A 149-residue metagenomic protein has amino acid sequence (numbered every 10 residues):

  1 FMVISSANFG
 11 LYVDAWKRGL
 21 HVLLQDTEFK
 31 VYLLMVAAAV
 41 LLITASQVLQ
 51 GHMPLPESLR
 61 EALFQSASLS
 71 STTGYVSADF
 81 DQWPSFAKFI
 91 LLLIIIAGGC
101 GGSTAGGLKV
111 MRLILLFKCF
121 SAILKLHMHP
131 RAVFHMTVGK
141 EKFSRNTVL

Functional and structural regions predicted by a protein language model:
F1-L149: Membrane-proximal intracellular helices of multi-pass ion channels
